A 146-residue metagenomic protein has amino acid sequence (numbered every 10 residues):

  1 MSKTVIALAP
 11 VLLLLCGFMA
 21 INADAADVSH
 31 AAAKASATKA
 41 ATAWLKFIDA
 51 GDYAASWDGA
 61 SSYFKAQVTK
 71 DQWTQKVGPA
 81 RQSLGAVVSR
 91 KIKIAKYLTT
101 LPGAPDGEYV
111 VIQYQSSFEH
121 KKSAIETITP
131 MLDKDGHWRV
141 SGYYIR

Functional and structural regions predicted by a protein language model:
M1-A7: Positively charged n-region of N-terminal signal peptides that target proteins for export
A9-G17: Bacterial N-terminal signal peptides
C16-A20, A80: Hydrophobic membrane-targeting alpha-helices
A20-D52: Short, low-complexity N-terminal intrinsically disordered segments enriched in polar/charged residues
T38-K39, A54-G107: Short solvent-exposed beta->alpha transition segments
A95-R146: Exposed beta-sheet edge and beta->alpha loop/turn motif
